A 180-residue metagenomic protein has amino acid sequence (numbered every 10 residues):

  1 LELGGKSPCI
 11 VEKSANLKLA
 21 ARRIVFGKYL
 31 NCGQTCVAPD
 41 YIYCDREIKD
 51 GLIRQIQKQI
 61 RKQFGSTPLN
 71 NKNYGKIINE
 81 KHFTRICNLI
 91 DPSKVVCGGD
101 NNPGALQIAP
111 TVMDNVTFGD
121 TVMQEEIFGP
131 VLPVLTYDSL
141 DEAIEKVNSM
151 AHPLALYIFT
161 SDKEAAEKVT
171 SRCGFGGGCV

Functional and structural regions predicted by a protein language model:
L1-T117, V180: ALDH superfamily catalytic-core signature
I10, Q107-V180: Conserved C-terminal structural/oligomerization subdomain of aldehyde/semialdehyde dehydrogenase
